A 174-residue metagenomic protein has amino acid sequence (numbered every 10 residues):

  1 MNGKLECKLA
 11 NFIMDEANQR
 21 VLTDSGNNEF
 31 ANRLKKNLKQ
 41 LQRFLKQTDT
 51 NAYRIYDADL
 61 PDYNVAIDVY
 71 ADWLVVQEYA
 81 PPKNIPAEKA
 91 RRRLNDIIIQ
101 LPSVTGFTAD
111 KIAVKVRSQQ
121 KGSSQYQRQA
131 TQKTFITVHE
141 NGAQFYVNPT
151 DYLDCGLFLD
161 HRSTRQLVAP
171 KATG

Functional and structural regions predicted by a protein language model:
M1-Q19, G142, D151-L167, K171-A172: Class I S-adenosyl-L-methionine-dependent methyltransferase catalytic core
M1-W73: Non-catalytic accessory regions of SAM-dependent methyltransferases
G26, F30, K89-I97: Short amphipathic alpha-helical segments
T48-D49, G106, T173: Flexible, charged surface loops at secondary-structure boundaries
P61, A66-D68, R92-F158, Q166: Non-catalytic substrate-recognition/targeting regions of SAM-dependent transferases
V69-L74, E78-Y79, N148: Residues forming anionic-ligand binding surfaces in small-molecule and nucleic-acid pockets of primarily soluble enzymes
D72, T173-G174: A glycine-biased structural micro-motif
V76-K89: A short interface-forming secondary-structure element
